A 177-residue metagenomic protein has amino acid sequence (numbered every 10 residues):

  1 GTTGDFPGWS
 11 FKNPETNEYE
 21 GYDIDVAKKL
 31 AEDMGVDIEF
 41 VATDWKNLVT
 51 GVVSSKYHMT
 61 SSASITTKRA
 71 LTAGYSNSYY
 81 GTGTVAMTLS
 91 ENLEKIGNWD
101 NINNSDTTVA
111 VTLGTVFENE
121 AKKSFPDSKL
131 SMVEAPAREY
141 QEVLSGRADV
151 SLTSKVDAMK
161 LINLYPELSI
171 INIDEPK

Functional and structural regions predicted by a protein language model:
G1-S64, L71: Extracytoplasmic small-molecule ligand-binding "clamshell" domains of the periplasmic binding protein/Venus flytrap
T2-F6, V41-K46, S55-T67, L89 (+4 more regions): Beta->alpha turn/N-cap motifs
S10-T16, A27-V36, S76, N98-N103 (+2 more regions): Ligand-binding cleft/hinge of the Venus flytrap
L30, V52-V53, I102, E142-L144: Hydrophobic residues within well-ordered alpha-helices
K46-T50, A63-T72, N119-K123, L144-P176: A ligand-binding cleft/hinge motif common to bilobed small-molecule-binding domains
G74-G81, V85, S131, P166-K177: Short beta-strand->loop
S90-T107: Flexible hinge/capping segments at coil-to-helix
